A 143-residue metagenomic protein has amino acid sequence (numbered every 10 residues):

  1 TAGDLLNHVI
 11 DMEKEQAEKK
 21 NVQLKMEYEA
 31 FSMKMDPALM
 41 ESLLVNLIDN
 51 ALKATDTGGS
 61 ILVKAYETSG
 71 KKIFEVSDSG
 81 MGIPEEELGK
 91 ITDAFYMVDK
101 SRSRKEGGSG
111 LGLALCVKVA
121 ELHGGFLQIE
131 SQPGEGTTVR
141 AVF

Functional and structural regions predicted by a protein language model:
T1-K14: A conserved beta-strand-to-alpha-helix junction within the catalytic ATP-binding
Q16-K25: Short conserved segments within the C-terminal catalytic ATPase subdomain
Y28, S32-A38: Conserved micro-motifs of the catalytic ATP-binding
G58-G70: Short beta-strand/loop element within the Bergerat-fold HATPase_c
D78: Acidic ATP/Mg2+-coordinating residue in the GHKL
I83-M97: Short conserved segment of the HATPase_c
G124-G125: Conserved glycine-rich
